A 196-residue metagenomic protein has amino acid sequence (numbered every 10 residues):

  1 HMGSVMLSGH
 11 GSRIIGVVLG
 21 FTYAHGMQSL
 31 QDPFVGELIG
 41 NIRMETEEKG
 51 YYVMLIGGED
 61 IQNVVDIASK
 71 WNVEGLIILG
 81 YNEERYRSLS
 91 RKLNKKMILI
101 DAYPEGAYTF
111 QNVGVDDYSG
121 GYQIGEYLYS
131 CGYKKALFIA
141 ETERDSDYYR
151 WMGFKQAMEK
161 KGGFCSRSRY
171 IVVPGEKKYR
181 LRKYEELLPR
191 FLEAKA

Functional and structural regions predicted by a protein language model:
M2-V65: Amphipathic helical "hinge" segments at domain boundaries
G11, N72, G132: Conserved functional loop/turn residues at catalytic and ligand-binding sites
T22, E37-Y51, G75, K92-L99 (+1 more regions): Bacterial carbohydrate/catabolite-sensing allosteric modules
G58, G80-Y81, A102, A140: Short secondary-structure boundary segments
N63-V65, R85-Y86, K183-L187: Short acidic active-site motifs
N72-G80: Short, well-ordered secondary-structure micro-motifs within conserved domains or adaptor modules
L79-R87: A glycine-rich helix N-cap at a beta->alpha junction
